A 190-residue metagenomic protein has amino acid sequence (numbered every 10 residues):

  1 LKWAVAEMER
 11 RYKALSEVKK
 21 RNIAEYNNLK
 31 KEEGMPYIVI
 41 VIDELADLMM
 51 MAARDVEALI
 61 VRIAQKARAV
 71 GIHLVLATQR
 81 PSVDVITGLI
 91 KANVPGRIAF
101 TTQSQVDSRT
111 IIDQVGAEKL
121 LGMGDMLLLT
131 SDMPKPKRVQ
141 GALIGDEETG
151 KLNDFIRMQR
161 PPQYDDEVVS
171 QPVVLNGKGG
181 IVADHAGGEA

Functional and structural regions predicted by a protein language model:
K2-A190: P-loop NTPase motor-domain active sites and their immediate coupling elements
